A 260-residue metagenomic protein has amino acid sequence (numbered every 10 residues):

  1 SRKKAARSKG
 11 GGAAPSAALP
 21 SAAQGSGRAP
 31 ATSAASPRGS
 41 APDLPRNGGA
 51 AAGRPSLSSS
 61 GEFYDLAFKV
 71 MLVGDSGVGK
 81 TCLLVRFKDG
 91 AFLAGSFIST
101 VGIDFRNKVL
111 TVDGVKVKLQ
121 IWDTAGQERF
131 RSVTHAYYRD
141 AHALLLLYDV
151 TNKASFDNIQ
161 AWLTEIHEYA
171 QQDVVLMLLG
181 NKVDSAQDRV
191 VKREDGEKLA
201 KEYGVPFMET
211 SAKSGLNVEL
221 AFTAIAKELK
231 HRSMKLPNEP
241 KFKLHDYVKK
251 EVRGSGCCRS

Functional and structural regions predicted by a protein language model:
S1-G77, T81, K88, V112 (+3 more regions): Conserved P-loop small GTPase signature centered on TRAFAC-class small GTPases
D89-K118: Switch I (effector-binding) loop of TRAFAC-class P-loop GTPase G-domains
R106, R131-A136: Conserved alpha-helical scaffold flanking the Walker A/P-loop in AAA+ ATPase domains
K108, Q120-W122, Y148, W162: WD40-repeat beta-propellers
T111-V112, H135-D140, H167-Q172: Conserved catalytic network of the ASCE P-loop NTPase/AAA+ motor domain
K116-S132: Switch II (G3) loop of P-loop NTPases
R139, A161-T164, T223: Generic recognition of well-ordered alpha-helical segments within structured catalytic/regulatory domains
A141-Q160, A170-V174, V183-V190, S211-K213: Conserved Switch II/interswitch segment of TRAFAC-class P-loop GTPases
